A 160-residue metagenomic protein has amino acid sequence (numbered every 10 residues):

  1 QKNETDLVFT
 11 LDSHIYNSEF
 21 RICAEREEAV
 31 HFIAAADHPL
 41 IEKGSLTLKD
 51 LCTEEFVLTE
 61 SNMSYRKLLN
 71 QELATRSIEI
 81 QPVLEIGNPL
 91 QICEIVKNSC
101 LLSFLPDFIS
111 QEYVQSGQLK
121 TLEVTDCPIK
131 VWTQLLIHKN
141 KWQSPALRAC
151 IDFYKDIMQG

Functional and structural regions predicted by a protein language model:
Q1-T5, L11, Y65-L119: Hydrophobic hinge/microswitch elements
Q1-V30, A34, K97, K120-L122: Short beta-strand-centered segments that line the small-molecule binding cleft or hinge of alpha/beta clamshell
L11, L40-I41, E54-R76, Q143-L147 (+2 more regions): Secondary-structure junction motif
D12-S13, A36, D107-I109, T125-D126 (+1 more regions): Short secondary-structure boundary segments
N17-F56, P145: Flexible hinge/capping segments at coil-to-helix
H31-I33, P39, L102, K120 (+1 more regions): Residues embedded in well-ordered beta-strands
A35, T59-E60, P82, L105: Thr-Gly-centered strand-to-loop micro-motif
K120-G160: A late-sequence structural motif
